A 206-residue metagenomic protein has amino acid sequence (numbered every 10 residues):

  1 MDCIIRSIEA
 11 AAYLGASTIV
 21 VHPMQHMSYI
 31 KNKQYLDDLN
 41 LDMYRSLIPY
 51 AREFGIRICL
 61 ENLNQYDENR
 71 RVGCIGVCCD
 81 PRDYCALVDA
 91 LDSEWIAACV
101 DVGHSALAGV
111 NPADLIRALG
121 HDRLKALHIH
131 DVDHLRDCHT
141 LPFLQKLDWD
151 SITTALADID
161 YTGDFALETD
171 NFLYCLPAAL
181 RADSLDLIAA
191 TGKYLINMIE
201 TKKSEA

Functional and structural regions predicted by a protein language model:
M1-A97, L107-A108, L185-L187: Active-site acidic/histidine proton-transfer and metal-coordination neighborhood in alpha/beta enzyme cores
E9, S17, R70, C78-A206: Histidine-acidic metal/acid-base catalytic patches
